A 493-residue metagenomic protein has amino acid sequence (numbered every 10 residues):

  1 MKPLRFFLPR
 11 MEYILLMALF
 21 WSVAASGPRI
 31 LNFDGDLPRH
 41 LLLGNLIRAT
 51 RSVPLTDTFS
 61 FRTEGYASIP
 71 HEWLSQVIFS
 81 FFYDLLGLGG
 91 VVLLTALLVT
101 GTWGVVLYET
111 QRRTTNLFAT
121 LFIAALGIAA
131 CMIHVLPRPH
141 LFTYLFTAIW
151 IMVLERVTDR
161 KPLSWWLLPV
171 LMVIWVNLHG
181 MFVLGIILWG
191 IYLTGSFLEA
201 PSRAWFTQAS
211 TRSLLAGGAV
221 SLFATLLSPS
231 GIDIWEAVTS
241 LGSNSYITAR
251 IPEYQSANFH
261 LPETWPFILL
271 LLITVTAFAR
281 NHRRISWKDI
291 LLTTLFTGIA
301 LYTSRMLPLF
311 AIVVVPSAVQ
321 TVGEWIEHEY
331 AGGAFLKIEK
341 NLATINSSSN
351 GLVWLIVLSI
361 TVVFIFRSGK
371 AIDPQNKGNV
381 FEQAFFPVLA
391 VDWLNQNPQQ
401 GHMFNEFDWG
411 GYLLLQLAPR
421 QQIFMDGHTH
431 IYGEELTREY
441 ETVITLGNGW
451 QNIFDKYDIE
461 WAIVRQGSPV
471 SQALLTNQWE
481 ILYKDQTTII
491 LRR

Functional and structural regions predicted by a protein language model:
M17-A18, V106-A129: Transmembrane-helix signature of polytopic, membrane-embedded enzymes that assemble or transfer cell-envelope glycans
I69-F81, E236-F267: Juxtamembrane membrane-water interface segments that cap and precede transmembrane helices
L93-R113: Transmembrane-helix motifs of polytopic, lipid-linked glycan transferases
G127-C131, W165-G180, V220-A224, T294-A300: Membrane-interface alpha helices of multi-pass inner-membrane proteins
W150-S164, A277-N281: Membrane-interface transmembrane helices that cradle and orient dolichyl/undecaprenyl
R156-V173, R212-A216, I290-T294: Short hydrophobic alpha-helices at membrane interfaces in multi-pass membrane enzymes
Y330-Q396, D408, L417, H428-T429 (+1 more regions): Membrane-proximal, lumen/periplasm-facing interface regions of secretory-pathway glyco- and lipid-modifying enzymes
N395-E434, E460-R465, L491: Short periplasmic/luminal acceptor-recognition loop of GT-C membrane glycosyltransferases, typified by
